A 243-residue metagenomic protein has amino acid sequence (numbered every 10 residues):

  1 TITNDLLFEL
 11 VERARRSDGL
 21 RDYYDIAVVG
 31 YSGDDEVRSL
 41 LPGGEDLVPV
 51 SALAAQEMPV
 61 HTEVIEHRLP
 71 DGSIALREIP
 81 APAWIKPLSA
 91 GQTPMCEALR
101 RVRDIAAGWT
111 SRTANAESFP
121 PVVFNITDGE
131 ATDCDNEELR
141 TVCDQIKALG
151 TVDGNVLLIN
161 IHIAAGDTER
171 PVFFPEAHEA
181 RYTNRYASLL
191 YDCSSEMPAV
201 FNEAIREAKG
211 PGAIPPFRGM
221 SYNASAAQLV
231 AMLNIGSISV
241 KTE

Functional and structural regions predicted by a protein language model:
T1-E243: Acidic, low-complexity intrinsically disordered regions
